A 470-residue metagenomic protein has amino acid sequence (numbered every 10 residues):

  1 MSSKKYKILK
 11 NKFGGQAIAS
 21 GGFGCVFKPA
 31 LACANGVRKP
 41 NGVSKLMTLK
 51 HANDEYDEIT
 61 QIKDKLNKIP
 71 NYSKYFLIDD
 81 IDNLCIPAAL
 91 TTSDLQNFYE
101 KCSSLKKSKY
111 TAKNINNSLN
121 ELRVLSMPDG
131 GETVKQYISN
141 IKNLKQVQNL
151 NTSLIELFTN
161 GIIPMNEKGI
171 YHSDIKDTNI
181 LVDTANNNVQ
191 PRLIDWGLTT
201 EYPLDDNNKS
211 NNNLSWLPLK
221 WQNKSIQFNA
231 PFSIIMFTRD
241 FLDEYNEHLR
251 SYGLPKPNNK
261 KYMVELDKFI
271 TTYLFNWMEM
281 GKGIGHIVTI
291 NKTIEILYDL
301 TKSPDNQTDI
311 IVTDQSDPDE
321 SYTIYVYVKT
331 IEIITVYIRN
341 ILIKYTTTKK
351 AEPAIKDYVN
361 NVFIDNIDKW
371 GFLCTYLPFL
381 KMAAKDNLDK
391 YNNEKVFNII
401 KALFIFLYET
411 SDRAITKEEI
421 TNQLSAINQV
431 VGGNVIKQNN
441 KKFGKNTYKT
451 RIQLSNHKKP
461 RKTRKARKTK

Functional and structural regions predicted by a protein language model:
M1-G14, M127, V431-G432, I436-K470: Arg/Lys-rich, intrinsically disordered low-complexity tails that mediate electrostatic binding and condensation
G22-L105: ATP-binding glycine-rich loop module of kinase domains
S73-L150, D205: Conserved structural core of kinase catalytic domains
Q148-T159, I163: Conserved short alpha-helix within the protein kinase catalytic core
N166-D183: Catalytic-loop of the protein kinase fold
V189-A384: C-lobe/activation-segment region of protein kinase-like
I405-Q423: A conserved short helix/loop substructure at the end of the activation segment of eukaryotic-like protein kinase domains
E419-V435: Terminal C-lobe "cap" of eukaryotic-type protein kinase domains
